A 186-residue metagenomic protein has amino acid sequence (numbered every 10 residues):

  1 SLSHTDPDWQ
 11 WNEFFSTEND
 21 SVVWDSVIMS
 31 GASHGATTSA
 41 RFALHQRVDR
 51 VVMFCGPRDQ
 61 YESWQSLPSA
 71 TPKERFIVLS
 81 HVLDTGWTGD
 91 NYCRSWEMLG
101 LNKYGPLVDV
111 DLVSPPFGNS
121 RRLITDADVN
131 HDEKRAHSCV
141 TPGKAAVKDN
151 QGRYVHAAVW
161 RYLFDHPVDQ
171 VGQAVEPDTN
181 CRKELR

Functional and structural regions predicted by a protein language model:
L2-I28: Gly/Ser-rich "nucleophile elbow"/oxyanion-hole loop immediately N-terminal to the catalytic nucleophile in hydrolases
S16-S21, L44, Q65-A70, D169: Surface-exposed acidic, glycine-flexible loop patches that form ligand/cofactor-binding and adhesion interfaces
I28-S39: Gly/Ala-rich beta-loop-alpha elbow adjacent to hydrolase catalytic centers
T37-T38, N91-R94, A158: Extracytoplasmic/secreted proteins, especially bacterial periplasmic and envelope-associated proteins
R41-R50: Conserved hydrolase catalytic core segment
D49-K148: The feature captures the conserved acid-bearing segment of alpha/beta-hydrolase catalytic domains
I124-R186: Catalytic active-site module of serine/aspartate enzymes centered on a nucleophile-bearing elbow/loop
